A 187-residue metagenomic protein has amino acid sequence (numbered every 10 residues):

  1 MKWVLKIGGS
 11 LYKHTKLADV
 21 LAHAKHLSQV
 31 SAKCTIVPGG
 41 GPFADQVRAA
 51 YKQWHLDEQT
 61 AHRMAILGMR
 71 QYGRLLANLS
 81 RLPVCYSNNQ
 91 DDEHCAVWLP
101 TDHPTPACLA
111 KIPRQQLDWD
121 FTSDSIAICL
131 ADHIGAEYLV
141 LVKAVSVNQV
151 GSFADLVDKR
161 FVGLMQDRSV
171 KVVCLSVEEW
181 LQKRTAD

Functional and structural regions predicted by a protein language model:
M1-T185: Nucleotide/pyrophosphate-binding catalytic subdomain
